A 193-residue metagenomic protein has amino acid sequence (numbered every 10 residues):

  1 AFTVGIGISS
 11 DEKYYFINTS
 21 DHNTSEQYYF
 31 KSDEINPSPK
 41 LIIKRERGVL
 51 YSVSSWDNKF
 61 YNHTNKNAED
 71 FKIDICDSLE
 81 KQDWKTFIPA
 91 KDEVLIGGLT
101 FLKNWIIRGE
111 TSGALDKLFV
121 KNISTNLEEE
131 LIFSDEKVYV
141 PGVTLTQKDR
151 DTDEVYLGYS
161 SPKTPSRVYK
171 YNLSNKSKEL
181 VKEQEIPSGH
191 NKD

Functional and structural regions predicted by a protein language model:
F2-S55, T86, G97-G98, L118-K121 (+1 more regions): Non-catalytic accessory segments flanking enzyme active sites
Y15, F60-N62, I106, V155: Hydrophobic beta-strand positions that form the internal "hydrophobic ladder" of WD40/Gbeta-like beta-propeller blades
N18, H63-N65, G109: Short consensus segments that form the blades of beta-propeller domains, in both extracellular/periplasmic
P37-K91: Extended hydrophobic/aromatic segments used for targeting, binding, or gating
I73, I106, V168: Hydrophobic, well-ordered secondary-structure elements that form the walls of internal hydrophobic environments
Q82-W105, T111: Generic long, charged, amphipathic alpha-helical segments
I107-R108, L118: Ordered, small/hydrophobic-rich secondary-structure cores
